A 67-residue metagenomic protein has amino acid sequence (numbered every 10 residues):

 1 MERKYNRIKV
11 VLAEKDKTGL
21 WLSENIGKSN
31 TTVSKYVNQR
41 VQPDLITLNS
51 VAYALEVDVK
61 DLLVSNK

Functional and structural regions predicted by a protein language model:
M1-T18: A short, Lys/Arg-rich alpha-helix, primarily the initiator
L12, S23, A52: The alpha-helix within a helix-turn-helix
A13, G27, N38-R40, K67: Residue-level detection of the helix-turn-helix DNA-binding "recognition helix"
D16-K35: Short alpha-helical DNA-recognition segment
K35, Q39, S50: Alpha-helical DNA-recognition elements
I46-D61: DNA major-groove recognition helix of helix-turn-helix/homeodomain DNA-binding modules
